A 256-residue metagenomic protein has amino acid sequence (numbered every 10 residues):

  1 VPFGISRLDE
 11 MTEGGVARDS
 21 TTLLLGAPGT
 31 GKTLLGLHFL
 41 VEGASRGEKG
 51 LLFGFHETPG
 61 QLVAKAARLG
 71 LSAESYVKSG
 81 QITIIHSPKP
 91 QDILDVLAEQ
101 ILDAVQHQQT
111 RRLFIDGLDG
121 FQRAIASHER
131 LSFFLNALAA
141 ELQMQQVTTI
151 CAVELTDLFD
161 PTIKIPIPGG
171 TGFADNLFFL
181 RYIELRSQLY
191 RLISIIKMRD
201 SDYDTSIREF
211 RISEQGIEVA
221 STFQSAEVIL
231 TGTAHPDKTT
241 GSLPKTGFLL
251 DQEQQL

Functional and structural regions predicted by a protein language model:
V1-S6, D103-R112, N176, R181-L250: Conserved P-loop NTPase
F3-G15: Pre-Walker A adenine-sensing motif
G14-A73, F173: Walker A/P-loop NTP-binding active-site region of P-loop NTPases, recognizing the glycine-rich GxxxxGKT/S
G26-K32, G54, E99, R111 (+4 more regions): Glycine-rich phosphate-binding loops of nucleotide-dependent enzymes
E48-E129, F133: Conserved inter-motif catalytic segment of the P-loop NTP-binding fold
F121-I125, L155-I163: Short, solvent-exposed loop/turn segments at secondary-structure junctions
R130-T156: Substrate-engagement module of ASCE P-loop NTPases
P166-F179: A short helix-turn-beta junction within AAA+ P-loop NTPase domains corresponding to the substrate/partner-engaging
